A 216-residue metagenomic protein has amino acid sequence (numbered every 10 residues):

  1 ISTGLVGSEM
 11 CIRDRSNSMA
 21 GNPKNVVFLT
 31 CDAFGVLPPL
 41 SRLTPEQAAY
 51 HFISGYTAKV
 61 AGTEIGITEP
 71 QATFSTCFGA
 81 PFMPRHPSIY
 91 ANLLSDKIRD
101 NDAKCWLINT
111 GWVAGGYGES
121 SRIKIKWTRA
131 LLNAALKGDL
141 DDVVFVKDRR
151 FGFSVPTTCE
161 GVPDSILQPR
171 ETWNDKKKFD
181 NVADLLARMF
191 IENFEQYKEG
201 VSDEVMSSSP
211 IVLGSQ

Functional and structural regions predicted by a protein language model:
I1-G7, I12: Single conserved hydrophobic/aromatic residue that forms the stacking wall/gate of nucleotide- or nucleobase-binding
G4, M19-G21, D100: Conserved catalytic network of the ASCE P-loop NTPase/AAA+ motor domain
C11, D32, G111: Anionic group-transfer/hydrolysis microenvironments
R13-S18, L93-K97: Generic recognition of flexible, low-complexity loop/linker segments
R15-G79: A conserved active-site cap/scaffold subdomain adjacent to cofactor or substrate pockets
H51-Q216: Conserved catalytic/coupling modules of large nucleotide/cofactor-utilizing molecular machines
